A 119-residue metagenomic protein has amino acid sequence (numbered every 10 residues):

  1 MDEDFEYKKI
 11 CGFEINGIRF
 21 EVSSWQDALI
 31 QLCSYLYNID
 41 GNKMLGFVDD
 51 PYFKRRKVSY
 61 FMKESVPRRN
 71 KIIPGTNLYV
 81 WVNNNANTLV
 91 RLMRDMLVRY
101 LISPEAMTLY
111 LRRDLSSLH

Functional and structural regions predicted by a protein language model:
M1-H119: Intrinsically disordered, charged low-complexity linkers and terminal tails that flank or connect structured domains
